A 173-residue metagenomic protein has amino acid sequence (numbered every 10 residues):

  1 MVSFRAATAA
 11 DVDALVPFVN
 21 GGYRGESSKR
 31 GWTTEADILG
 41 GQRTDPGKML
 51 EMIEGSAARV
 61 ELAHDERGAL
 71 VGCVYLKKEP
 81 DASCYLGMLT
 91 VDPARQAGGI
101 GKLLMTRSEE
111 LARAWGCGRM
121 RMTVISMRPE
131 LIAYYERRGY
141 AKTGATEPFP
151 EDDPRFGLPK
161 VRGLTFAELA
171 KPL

Functional and structural regions predicted by a protein language model:
M1-D13, A167, L173: Conserved N-terminal entry element of GNAT/NAT acetyltransferase domains
A9-V12, G55, E66-A69, E79-S83 (+1 more regions): Short strand-connecting beta-turns/loops that link adjacent beta-strands
P17-M49: Conserved GNAT-fold acetyl-CoA-binding loop/helix
R43-L62, Y85, R162-T165: A short helix-loop-beta-strand connector motif used in the catalytic cores of GNAT acetyltransferases and, in some
L62, A69-K77, Y85-T90: Conserved beta-strand in the GNAT
H64, L89-A97, V124-S126: A short, internal acetyl-CoA/4′-phosphopantetheine-binding micro-motif in the GNAT/acyltransferase core
V91, A97-E110, R137: Conserved acetyl-CoA-binding loop-helix of GNAT-fold acetyltransferases
G118-R121, I125-I132, R138-L173: C-terminal "cap" of GNAT-fold acetyltransferases
